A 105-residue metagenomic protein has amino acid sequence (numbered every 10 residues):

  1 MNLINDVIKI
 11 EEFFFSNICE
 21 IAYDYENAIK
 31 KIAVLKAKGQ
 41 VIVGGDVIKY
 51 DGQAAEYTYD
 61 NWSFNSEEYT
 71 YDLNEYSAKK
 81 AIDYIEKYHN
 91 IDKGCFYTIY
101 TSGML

Functional and structural regions predicted by a protein language model:
M1-D24, V34: Long, contiguous N-terminal structural blocks used for assembly/anchoring
V7-I10, A28, F64, L73 (+2 more regions): Extended hydrophobic/Leu-rich segments
E11-F14, G39, D92: Short, flexible helical or helix-coil boundary motifs
C19-E26, K30, E68, D72-Y76: Alpha-helix boundary/N-cap detector
Y23-E26, Q53, N90: Terminal, compositionally biased segments used for targeting/anchoring and flexible tails
I29-I32, A37: N-terminal domain-onset segments
V41-E86: Acidic, low-complexity, intrinsically disordered interaction modules
E75-L105: Amphipathic alpha-helical binding modules
